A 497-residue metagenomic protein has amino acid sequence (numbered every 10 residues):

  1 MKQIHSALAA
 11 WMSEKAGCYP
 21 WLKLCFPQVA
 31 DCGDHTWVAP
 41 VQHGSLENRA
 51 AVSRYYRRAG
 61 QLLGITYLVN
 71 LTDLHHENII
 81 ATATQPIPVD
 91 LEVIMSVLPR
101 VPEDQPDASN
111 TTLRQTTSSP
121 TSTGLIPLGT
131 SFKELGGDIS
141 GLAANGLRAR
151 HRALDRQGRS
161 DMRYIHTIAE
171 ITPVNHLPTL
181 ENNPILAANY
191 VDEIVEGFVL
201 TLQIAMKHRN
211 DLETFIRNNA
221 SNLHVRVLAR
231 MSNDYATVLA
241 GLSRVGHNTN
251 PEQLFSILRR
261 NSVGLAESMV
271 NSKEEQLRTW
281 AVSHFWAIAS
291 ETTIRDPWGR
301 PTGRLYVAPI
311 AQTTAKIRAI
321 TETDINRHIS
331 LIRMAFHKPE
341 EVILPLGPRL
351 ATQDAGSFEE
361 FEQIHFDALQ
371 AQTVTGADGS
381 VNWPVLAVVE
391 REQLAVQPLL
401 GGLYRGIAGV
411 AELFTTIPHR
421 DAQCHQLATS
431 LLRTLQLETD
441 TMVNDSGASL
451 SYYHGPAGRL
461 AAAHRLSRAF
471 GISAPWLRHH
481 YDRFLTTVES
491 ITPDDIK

Functional and structural regions predicted by a protein language model:
M1-L71, Q85-I87, E92: Conserved ATP-binding subdomain of kinase catalytic cores across diverse folds
M1-S6, T82, P86-I87, T111-S119 (+2 more regions): Regulatory N- and C-terminal appendages and interdomain linkers associated with kinase/kinase-like NTP transferase
A7-L8, T36, L399-T416, L450-R468 (+1 more regions): Well-ordered alpha-helical segments within folded domains of soluble proteins
Y55-G64, A83-I126: Catalytic or ion-translocation cores adjacent to nucleophile or general acid/base/metal-coordination motifs in diverse
E77-I79: Hydrophobic residue at the +6 position relative to the catalytic HRD Asp in the kinase catalytic loop
A351-Q363, T416-T429, L466-D482: Structural helix-adjacent loops and short alpha-helical linkers that scaffold large soluble proteins
A428-A461, R465: Blade-loop segments of beta-propeller domains
P475-I496: Asp-box/WD-like beta-propeller blade repeats and closely related beta-sheet repeat scaffolds
